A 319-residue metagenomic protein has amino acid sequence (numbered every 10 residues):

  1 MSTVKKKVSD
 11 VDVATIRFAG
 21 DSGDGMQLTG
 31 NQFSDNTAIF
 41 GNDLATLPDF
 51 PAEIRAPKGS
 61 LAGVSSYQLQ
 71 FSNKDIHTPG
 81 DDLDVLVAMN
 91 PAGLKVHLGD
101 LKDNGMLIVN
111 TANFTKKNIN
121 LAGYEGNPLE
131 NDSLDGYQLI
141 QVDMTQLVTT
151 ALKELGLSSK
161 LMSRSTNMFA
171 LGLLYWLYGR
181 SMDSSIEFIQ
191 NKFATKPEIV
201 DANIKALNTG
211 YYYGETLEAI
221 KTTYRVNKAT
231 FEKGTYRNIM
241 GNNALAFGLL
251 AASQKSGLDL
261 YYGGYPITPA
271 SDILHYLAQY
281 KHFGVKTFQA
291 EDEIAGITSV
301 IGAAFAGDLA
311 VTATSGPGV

Functional and structural regions predicted by a protein language model:
M1-S256: Active-site cofactor/cluster-binding pocket
G23-M26, N167, W176-Y178, P266-A270 (+2 more regions): Gly/Ser/Thr-rich loops at beta-strand to alpha-helix junctions that form or flank small-molecule/cofactor-binding
A229-I301, F305-A313, P317: Non-catalytic terminal/interface segments that mediate subunit docking, oligomerization, and allosteric communication
